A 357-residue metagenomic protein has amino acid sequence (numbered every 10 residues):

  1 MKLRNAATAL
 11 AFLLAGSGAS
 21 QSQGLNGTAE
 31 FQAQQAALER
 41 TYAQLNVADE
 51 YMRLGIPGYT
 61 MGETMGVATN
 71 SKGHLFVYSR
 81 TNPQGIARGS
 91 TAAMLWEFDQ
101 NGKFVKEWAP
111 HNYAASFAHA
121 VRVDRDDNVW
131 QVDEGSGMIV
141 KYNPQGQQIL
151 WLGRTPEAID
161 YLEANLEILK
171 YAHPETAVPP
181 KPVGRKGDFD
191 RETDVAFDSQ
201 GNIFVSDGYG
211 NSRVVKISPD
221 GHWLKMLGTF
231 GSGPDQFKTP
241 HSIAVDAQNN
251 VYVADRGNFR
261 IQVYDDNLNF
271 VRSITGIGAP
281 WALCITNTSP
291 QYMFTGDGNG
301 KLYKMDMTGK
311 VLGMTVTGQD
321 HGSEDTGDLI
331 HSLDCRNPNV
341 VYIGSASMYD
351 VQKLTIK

Functional and structural regions predicted by a protein language model:
M1-A7: Bacterial N-terminal signal peptides that target proteins for export
T8-G16: Bacterial N-terminal signal peptides
G16-S17, P219: Hydrophobic alpha-helical membrane context
G18-S22: Sec/Tat signal peptide C-region and signal peptidase I cleavage site
Q23-K357: Eukaryotic scaffold repeat domains enriched in small/polar residues
